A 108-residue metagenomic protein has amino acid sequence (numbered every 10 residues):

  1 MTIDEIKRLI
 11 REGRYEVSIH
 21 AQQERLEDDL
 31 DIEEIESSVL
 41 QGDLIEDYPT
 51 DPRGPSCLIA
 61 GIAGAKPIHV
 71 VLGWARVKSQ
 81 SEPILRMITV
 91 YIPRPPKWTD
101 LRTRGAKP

Functional and structural regions predicted by a protein language model:
M1-P108: Ribonuclease/tRNase effector modules and their secretory precursors
